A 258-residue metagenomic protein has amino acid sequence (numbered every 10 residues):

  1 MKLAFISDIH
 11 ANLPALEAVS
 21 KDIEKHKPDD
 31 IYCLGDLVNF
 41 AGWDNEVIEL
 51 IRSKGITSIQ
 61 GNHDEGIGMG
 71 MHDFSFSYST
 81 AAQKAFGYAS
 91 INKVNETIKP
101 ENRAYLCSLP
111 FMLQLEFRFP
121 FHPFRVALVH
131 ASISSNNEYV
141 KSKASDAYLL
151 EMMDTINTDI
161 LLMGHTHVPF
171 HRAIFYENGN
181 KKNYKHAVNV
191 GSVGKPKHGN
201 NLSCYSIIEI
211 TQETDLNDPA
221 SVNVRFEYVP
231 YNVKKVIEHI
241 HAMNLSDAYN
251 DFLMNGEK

Functional and structural regions predicted by a protein language model:
M1-K54: N-terminal active-site segment of His-dependent metallophosphoesterases
M1-L3, Q114-A127, K181-H186, D218-V222: Beta-strand-turn-beta hairpins that frame and shape the catalytic cleft of phosphate-ester-processing enzymes
I6-S7, I31-D36, T57-N62, V129 (+2 more regions): Active-site neighborhood of phospho(di)ester-bond hydrolases with catalytic His/Asp-centered motifs
A15, L37-K54, I67-S79, R172-F175 (+1 more regions): Metal-dependent catalytic neighborhoods of phosphoester/phosphodiester hydrolases
I23-P28, F117-H122, T155-N157, I207: Glycine-rich phosphate-binding loop signature in dinucleotide/nucleotide-binding domains
K54-L115, H122-P123, A144-I156: Active-site neighborhood of divalent metal-dependent phosphoester bond hydrolases
A131-P169: ATP/pyrophosphate-binding catalytic subdomain of soluble kinases
A173-K258: Acidic, His/Gly-rich catalytic cores of divalent-metal-dependent hydrolytic chemistry
